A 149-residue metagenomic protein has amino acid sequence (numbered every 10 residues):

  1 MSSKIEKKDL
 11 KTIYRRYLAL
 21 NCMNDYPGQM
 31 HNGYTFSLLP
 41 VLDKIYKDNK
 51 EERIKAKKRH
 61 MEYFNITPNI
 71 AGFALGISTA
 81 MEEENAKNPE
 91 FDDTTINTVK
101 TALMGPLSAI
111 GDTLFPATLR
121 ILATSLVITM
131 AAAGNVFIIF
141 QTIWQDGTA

Functional and structural regions predicted by a protein language model:
M1-D92: Soluble N-terminal domains of membrane-associated systems
T94-I139: Transmembrane alpha-helical segments and their cytosolic interface motifs in multi-pass membrane proteins
I138-T148: Alpha-helical transmembrane segments
